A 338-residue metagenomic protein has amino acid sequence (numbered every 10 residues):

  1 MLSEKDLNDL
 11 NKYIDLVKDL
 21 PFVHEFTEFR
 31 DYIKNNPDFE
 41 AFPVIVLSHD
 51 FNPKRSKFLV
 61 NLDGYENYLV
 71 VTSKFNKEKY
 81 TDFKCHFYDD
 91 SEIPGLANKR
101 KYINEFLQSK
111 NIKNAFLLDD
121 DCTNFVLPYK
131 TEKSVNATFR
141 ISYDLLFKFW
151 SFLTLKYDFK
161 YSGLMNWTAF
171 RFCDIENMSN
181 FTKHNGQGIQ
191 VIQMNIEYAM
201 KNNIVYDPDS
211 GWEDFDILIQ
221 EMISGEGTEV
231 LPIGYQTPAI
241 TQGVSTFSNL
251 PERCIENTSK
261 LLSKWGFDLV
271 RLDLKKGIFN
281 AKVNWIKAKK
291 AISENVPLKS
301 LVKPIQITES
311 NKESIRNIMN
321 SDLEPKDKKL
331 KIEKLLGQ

Functional and structural regions predicted by a protein language model:
L2-R30, P37-F42, D209-P325, E333-G337: C-terminal catalytic/acceptor-binding lobe
K18-K34, V44-G64, N76-K79: Short, well-formed alpha-helical segments that are part of the catalytic scaffolds of diverse glycosyltransferases
E40-V46, N67-V70: Hydrophobic targeting segments
R55-L62, K133-F152, P251-S259: Well-ordered, non-membrane alpha-helical segments in soluble/globular domains
K74-K110, L127-K130: Active-site-proximal specificity loops/subdomain of glycosyltransferases
N114-F125: Short beta-strand-to-loop acidic/aromatic patch adjacent to the donor-nucleotide binding site
T123-P128, P238-T241: Short acidic/His/Gly/Ser-rich catalytic and metal-binding motifs that mark active-site loops of diverse hydrolases
F125-F215: Conserved catalytic core of nucleotide-sugar-dependent glycosyltransferases
